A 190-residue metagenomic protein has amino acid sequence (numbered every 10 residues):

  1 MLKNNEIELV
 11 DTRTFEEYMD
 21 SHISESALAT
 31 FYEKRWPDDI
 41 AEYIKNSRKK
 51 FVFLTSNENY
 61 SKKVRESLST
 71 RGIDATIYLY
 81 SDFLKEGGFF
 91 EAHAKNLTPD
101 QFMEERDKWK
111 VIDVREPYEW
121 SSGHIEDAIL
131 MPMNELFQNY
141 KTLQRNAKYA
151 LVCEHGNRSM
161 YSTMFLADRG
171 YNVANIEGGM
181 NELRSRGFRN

Functional and structural regions predicted by a protein language model:
M1-K3: Long, low-complexity segments enriched in small/aliphatic residues
E6: Carbohydrate-binding surfaces of carbohydrate-active enzymes
F15-K110, R115-Y149, E154-N190: Rhodanese-like catalytic fold shared by cysteine-dependent sulfurtransferases and DSP/PTP-type phosphatases
